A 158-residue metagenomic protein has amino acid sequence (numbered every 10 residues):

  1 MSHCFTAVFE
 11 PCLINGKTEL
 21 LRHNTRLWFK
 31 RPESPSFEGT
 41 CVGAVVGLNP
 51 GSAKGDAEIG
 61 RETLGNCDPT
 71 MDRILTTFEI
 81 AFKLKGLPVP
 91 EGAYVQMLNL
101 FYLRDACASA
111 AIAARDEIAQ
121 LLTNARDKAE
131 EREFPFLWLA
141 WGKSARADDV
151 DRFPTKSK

Functional and structural regions predicted by a protein language model:
M1-T63: Active-site and ligand/interface coordination hotspots across diverse enzymes and nucleic-acid-associated assemblies
C41-V42, A93, E133-L137: Conserved acidic residues
G43-G51, L98-Y102, L139-K143: Short loop/turn segments at strand-loop or loop-helix junctions that form parts of catalytic or ligand-binding pockets
K54, E58-A81: A short mixed-secondary-structure module that forms the rim of ligand-binding clefts
L64-G65, L84-V89, E130: Structured alpha/beta reader/binder surfaces that contact nucleic acids or chromatin modification marks
N66, T70-I74, Q96, I118-L121 (+1 more regions): Amphipathic alpha-helical interface surfaces
F82, P88-A110: Short connector loops at secondary-structure junctions
D105-K158: Glycine/proline-rich loop-helix segments at beta-alpha junctions forming the active-site rim of enzyme cores
